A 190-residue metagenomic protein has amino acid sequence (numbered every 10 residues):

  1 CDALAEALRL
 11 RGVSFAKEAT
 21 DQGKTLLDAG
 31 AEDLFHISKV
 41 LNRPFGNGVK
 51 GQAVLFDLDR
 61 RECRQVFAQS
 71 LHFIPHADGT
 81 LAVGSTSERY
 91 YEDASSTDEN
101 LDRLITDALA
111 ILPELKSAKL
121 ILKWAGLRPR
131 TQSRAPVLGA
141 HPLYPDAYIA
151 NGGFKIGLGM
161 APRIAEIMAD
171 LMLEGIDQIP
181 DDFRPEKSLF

Functional and structural regions predicted by a protein language model:
C1-E6, S95-E99, G159: Short beta-strand to alpha-helix junction loop
C1-K24, A29: Helical element adjacent to the flavin cofactor pocket in flavoenzyme catalytic cores
A3, K24, R103, D107 (+2 more regions): Alpha-helical elements of Rossmann-like donor-binding domains used by nucleotide-donor carbohydrate transfer enzymes
A7, R11, D107, I111 (+2 more regions): Change "in soluble alpha/beta enzymes" to "in soluble alpha/beta proteins
L8-S14, K116, L143-D146: A short helix-to-beta-strand connector/capping loop
D28-A31, N151: Glycine-rich, N-terminal phosphate-binding loop of Rossmann-like dinucleotide-binding domains
A31-Y144: Active-site substrate-recognition segment that forms the wall of the catalytic cavity or substrate channel
A118-F190: C-terminal catalytic lobe of FAD-dependent flavoproteins
